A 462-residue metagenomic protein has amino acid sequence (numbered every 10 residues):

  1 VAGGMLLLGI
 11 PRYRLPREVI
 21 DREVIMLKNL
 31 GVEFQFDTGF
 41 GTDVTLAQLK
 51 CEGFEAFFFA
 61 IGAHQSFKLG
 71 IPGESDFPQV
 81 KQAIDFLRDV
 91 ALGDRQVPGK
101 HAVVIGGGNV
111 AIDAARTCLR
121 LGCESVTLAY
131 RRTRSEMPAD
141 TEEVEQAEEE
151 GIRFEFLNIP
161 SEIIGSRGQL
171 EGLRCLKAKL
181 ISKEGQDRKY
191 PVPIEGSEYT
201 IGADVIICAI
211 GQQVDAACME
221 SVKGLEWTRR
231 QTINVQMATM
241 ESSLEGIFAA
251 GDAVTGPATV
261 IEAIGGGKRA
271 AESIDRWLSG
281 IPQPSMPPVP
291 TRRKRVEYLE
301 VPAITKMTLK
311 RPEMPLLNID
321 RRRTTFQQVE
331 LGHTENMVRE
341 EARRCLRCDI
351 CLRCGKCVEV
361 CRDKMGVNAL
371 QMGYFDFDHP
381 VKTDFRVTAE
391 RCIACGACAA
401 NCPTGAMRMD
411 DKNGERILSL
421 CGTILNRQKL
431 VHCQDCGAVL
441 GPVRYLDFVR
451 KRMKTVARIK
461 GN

Functional and structural regions predicted by a protein language model:
V1, V32-F34, G70, I350-F375 (+3 more regions): Iron-sulfur cluster-binding cysteine motifs and their immediate structural context in ferredoxin-like electron-transfer
V1-N29, F34, A115-E162, P284-E297 (+1 more regions): Rossmann-like dinucleotide-binding cores of NAD(P)H-dependent redox enzymes
D21-I71, E162-R174, K179-S182, A203-I207 (+1 more regions): Feature captures the FAD/FMN-dependent oxidoreductase FAD-binding
I25-G39, S66-L121, W227-S243: Glycine-rich dinucleotide-binding loop and its adjacent helix/turn
D76-G99, K183-P257: FAD-site-proximal beta/loop scaffold in flavoenzymes
E149, I159-Q169, I181, S279-A342: Mid-to-C-terminal Rossmann-like scaffold of FAD/NAD(P)H-dependent oxidoreductases
A250-L278: A conserved FAD-binding loop/helix module that cradles the flavin
E340-L352, K356, V387-A397, R427-D435 (+1 more regions): Flanking scaffold residues of small Cys/His-coordinated metal-binding clusters
